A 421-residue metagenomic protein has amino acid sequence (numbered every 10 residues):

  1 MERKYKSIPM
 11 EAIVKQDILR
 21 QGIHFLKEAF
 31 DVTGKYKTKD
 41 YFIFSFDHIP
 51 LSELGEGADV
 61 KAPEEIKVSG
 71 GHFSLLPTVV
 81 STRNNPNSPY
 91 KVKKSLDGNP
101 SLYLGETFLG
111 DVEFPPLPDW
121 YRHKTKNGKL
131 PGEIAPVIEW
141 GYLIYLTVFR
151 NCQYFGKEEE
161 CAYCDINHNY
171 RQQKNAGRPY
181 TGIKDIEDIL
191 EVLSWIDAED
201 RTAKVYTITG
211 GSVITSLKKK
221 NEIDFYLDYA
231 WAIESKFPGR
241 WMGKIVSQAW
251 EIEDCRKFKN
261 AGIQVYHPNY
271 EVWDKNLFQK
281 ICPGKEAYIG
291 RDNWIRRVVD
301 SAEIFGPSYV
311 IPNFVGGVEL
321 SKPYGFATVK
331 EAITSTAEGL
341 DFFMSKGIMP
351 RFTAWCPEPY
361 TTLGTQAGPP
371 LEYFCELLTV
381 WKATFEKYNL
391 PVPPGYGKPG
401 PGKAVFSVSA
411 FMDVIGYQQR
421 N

Functional and structural regions predicted by a protein language model:
M1-L104, Y324-N421: Auxiliary Fe-S-binding modules of radical SAM enzymes
S74-E160, N167-I183, L390-P393, G397-G400 (+1 more regions): N-terminal [4Fe-4S]-dependent radical SAM core
V92, W195-A203, K259, K285-E286 (+1 more regions): N-terminal/domain-start segments enriched in small and hydrophobic, helix-friendly residues, covering either
G141, E191-L193, R297: Short, well-ordered amphipathic alpha-helical segments that serve as non-catalytic structural scaffolds within diverse
Y163-C164, N260: Short, solvent-exposed amphipathic alpha-helical segments in soluble enzyme and RNA/protein-processing domains
R171-T207: Conserved alpha-helical substructure of the radical SAM core
L193, D197-D200, F237, A302 (+2 more regions): Structural signal for hydrophobic packing residues in well-ordered secondary-structure cores of soluble enzyme domains
A198, V205, G211-T353, P359-T365: Conserved AdoMet/S-adenosylmethionine-binding subsite of the radical SAM
